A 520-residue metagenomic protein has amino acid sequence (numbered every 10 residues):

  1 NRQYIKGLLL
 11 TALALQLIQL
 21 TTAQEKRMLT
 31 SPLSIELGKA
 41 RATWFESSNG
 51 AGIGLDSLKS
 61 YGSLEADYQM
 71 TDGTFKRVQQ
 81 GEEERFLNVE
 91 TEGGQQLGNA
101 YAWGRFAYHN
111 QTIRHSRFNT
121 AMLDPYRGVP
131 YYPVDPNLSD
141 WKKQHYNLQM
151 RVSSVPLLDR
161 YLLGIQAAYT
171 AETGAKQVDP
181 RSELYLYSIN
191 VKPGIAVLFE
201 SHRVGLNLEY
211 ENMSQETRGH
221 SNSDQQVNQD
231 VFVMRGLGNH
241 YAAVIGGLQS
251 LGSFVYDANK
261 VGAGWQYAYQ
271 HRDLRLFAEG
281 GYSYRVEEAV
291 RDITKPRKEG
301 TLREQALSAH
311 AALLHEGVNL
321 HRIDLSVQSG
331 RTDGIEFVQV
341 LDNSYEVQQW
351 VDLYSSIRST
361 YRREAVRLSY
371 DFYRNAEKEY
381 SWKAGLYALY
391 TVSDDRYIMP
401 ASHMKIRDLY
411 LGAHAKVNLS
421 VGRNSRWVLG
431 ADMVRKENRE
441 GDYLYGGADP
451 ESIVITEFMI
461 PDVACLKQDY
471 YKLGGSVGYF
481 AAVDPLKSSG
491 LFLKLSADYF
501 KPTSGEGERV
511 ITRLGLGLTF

Functional and structural regions predicted by a protein language model:
T21-R114: N-terminal, post-signal peptide beta-strand-biased segments of exported outer-membrane/organellar beta-barrel and other
K26-L29, E508-F520: Outer-membrane beta-barrel "beta-signal"
D56-G62, G98-G104, D159-L163, E200-V204 (+7 more regions): Outer-envelope beta-barrel architecture signal
S60, E83-V89, K142-L148, P180-V191 (+8 more regions): Residues that define the transmembrane beta-barrel architecture of outer-membrane proteins
A66-D72, Y108-T112, P156, Y169-T173 (+11 more regions): Transmembrane beta-strands of outer-membrane beta-barrel pores
T74-Q80, H115-A121, G174-S182, T217-S223 (+8 more regions): Outer-membrane beta-barrel translocator domains and adjoining extracellular loop/strand segments of Gram-negative
V89-Q95, L148-S154, V191-V197, A263-Y269 (+8 more regions): Residues on the lipid-exposed face of transmembrane beta-strands in outer-membrane beta-barrel proteins
N239-L386: Long, internal scaffold/assembly segments composed of regular secondary structure
